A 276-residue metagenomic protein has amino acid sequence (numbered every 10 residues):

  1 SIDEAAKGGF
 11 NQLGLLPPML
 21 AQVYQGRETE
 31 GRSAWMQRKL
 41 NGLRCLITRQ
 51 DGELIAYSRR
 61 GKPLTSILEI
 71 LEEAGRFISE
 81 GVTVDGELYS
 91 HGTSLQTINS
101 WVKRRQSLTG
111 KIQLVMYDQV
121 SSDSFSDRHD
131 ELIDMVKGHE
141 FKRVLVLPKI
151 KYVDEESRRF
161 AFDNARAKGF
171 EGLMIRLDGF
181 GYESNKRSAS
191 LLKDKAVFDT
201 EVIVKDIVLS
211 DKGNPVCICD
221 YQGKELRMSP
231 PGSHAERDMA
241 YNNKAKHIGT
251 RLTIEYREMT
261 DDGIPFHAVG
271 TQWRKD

Functional and structural regions predicted by a protein language model:
I2-P17, K149-F198: Amphipathic alpha-helical
E4-M36: Charged, flexible boundary elements
P18-Q25, L95-N99, V153-R159: Short, motif-level signal for alpha-helix interfacial/capping segments enriched in acidic residues and aromatics/proline
R27-R143: Covalent nucleotidyltransferase
K39-L40, M116, M174, D261 (+1 more regions): Alpha-helical architecture
L43-G86, K186-D276: Classical nucleotidyltransferase
G86-L88, M116-S121, P148-K151, L177-G179 (+2 more regions): Short, structured patches in soluble enzyme cores that scaffold and shape functional sites
M135-K151, I175-R176: HHCC-type zinc-binding knuckle of retroelement integrases
